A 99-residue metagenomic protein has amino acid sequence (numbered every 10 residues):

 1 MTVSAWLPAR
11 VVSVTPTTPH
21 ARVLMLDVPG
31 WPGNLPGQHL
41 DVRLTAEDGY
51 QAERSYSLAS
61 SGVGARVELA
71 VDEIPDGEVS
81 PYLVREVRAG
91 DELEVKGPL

Functional and structural regions predicted by a protein language model:
T2-D91, K96: Ferredoxin-reductase
